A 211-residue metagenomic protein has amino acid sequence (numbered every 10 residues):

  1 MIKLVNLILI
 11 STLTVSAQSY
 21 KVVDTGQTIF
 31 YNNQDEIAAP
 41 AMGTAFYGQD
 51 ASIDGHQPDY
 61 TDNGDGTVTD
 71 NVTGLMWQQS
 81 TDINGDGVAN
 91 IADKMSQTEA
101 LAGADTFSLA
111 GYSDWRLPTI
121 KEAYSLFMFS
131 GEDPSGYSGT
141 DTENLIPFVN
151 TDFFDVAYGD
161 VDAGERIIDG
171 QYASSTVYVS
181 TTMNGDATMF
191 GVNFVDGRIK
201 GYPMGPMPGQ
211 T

Functional and structural regions predicted by a protein language model:
M1-I10: Sec-dependent signal peptide recognition, specifically the positively charged N-region followed immediately by
L9-A17: Hydrophobic h-region of N-terminal signal peptides that target proteins for export in Gram-negative bacteria
A17-R116, I120-T211: Glycine-aromatic-enriched surface loops/turns that form tight recognition elements
